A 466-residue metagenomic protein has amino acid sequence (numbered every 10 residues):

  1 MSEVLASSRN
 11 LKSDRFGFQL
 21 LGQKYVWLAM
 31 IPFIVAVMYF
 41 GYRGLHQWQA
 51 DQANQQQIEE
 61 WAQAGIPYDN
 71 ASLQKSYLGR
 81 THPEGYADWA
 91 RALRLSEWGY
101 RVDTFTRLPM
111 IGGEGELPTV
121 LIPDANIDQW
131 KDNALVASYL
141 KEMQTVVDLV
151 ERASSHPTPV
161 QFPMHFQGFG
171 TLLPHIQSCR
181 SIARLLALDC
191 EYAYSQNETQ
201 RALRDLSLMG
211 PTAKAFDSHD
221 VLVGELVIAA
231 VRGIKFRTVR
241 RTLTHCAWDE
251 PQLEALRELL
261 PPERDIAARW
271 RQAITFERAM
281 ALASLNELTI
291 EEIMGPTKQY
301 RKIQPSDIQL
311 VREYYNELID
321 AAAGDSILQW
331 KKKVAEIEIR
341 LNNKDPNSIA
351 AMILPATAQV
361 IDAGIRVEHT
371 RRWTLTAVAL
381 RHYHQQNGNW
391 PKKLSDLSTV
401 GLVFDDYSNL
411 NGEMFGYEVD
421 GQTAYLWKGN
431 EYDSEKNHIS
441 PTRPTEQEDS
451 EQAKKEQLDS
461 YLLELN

Functional and structural regions predicted by a protein language model:
S2-N466: Short acidic linear motifs
